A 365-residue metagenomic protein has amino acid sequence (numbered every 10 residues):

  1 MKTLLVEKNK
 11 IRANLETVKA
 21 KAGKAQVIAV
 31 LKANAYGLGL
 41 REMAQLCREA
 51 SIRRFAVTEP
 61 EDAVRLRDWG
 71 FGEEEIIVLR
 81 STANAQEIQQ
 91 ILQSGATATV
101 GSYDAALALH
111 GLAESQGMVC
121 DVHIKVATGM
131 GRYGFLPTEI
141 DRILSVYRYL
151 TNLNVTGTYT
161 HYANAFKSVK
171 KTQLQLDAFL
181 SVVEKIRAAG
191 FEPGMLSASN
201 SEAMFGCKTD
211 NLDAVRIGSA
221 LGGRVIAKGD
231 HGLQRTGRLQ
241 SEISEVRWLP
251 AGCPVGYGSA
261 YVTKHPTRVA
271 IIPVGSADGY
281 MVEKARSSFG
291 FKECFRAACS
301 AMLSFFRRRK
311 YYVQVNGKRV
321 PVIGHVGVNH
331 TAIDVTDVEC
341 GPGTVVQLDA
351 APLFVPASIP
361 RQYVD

Functional and structural regions predicted by a protein language model:
K2-E7, R12, D104, L176-D365: Active-site anion/phosphate-binding pocket segments in diverse small-molecule metabolic enzymes
K2-V6, K10-A13, G23-S197: Active-site-proximal beta-alpha core segment in soluble small-molecule metabolic enzymes
